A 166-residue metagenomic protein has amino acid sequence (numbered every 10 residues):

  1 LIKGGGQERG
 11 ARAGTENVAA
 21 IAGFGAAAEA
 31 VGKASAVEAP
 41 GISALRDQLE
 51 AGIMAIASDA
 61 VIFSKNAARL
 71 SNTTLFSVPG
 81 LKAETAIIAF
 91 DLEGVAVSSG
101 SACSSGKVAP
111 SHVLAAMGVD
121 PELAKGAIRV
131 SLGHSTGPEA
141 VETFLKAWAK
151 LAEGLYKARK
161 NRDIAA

Functional and structural regions predicted by a protein language model:
L1-A166: Pyridoxal 5′-phosphate
